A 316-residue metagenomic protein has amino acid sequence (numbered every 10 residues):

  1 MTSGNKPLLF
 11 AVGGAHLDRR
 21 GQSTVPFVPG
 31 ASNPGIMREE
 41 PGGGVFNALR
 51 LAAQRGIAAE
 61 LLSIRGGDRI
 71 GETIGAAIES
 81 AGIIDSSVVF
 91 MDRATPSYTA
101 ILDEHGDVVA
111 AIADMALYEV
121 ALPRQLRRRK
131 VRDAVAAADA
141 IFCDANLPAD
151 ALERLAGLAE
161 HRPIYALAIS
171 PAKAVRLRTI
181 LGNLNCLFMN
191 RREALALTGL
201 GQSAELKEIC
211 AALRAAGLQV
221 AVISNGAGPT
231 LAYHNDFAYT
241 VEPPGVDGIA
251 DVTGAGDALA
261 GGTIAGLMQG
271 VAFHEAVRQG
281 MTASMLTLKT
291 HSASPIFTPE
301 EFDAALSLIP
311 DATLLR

Functional and structural regions predicted by a protein language model:
M1-A11, N33, E205-R316: Conserved phosphate-binding/catalytic region of the ribokinase-like
M1-I64, R69-S80, E242, G248-I249 (+1 more regions): Glycine-rich phosphate/adenosyl-contacting loop at the front of the ribokinase-like
R50, S97-I101, A110, P229-Y233: Short beta-strand scaffold segments in enzyme catalytic cores
A77-R93: A glycine-rich helix N-cap at a beta->alpha junction
G82, A121-L126, A166-A172: Short gly/ser/thr-rich secondary-structure transition/capping motifs
F90, A100-A140, A145: Conserved phosphate-binding/catalytic loop of the ribokinase/pfkB sugar-kinase fold
D133-A136, A151-P163: Glycosyltransferases and closely related glycan-assembly transferases that use nucleotide-activated donors
A159-P163, A168-T240: Conserved phosphate/ATP/ADP-binding segment of small-molecule kinases
